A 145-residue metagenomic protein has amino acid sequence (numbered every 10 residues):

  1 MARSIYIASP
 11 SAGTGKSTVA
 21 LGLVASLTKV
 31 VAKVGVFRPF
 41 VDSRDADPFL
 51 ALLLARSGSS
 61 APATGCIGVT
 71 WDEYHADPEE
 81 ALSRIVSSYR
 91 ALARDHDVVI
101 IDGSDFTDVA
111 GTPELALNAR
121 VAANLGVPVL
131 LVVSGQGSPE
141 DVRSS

Functional and structural regions predicted by a protein language model:
M1-G13, V133-S144: Short secondary-structure boundary segments
A2-D95, D108-G111: N-terminal phosphate/diphosphate-binding loop that engages ATP/GTP or pyrophosphate donors across diverse enzyme folds
Y6, V98-D102, L130-V132: Structural motif
A32-V34, V99, V127-V129: Hydrophobic anchor at the start of a short beta-strand that flanks the dinucleotide cofactor-binding loop
Y74-L82, I101, S138-S145: Noncatalytic linker/hinge segments flanking ATPase motor cores
S104-S145: Conserved catalytic-core segment of NTP-binding enzymes
